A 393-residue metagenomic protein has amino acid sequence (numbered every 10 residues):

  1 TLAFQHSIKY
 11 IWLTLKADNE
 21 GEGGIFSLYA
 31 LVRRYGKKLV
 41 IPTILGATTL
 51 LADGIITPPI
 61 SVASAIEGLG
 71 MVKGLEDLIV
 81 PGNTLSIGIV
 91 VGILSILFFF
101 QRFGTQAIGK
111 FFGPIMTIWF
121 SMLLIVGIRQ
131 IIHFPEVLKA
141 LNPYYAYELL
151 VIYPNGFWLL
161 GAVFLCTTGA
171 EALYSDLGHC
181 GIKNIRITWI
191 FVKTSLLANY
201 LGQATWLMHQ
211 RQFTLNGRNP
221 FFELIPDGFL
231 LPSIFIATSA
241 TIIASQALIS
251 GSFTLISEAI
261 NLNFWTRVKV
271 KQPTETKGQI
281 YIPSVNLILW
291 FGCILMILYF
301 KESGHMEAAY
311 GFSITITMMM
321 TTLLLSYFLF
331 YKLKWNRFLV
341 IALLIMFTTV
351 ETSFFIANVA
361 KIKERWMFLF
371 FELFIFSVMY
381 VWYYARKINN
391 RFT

Functional and structural regions predicted by a protein language model:
T1-T393: The structured alpha-helical core of multi-pass membrane proteins
